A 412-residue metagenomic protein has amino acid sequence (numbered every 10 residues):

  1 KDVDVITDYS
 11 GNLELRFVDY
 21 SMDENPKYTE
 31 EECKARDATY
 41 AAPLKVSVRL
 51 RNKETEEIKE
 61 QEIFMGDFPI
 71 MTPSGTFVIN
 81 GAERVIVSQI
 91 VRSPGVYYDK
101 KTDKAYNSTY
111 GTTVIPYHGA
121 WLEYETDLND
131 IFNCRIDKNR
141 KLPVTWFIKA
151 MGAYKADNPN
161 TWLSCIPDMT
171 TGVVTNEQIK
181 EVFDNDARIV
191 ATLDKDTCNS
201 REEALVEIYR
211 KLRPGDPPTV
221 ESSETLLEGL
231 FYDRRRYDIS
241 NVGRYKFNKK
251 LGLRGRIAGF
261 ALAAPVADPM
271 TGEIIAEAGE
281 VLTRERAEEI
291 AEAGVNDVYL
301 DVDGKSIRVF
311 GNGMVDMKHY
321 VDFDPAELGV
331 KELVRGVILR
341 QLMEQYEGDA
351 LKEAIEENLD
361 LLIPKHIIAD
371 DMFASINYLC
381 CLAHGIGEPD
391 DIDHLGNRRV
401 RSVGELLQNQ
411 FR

Functional and structural regions predicted by a protein language model:
K1-R412: N-terminal non-catalytic structural scaffold regions of very large proteins
